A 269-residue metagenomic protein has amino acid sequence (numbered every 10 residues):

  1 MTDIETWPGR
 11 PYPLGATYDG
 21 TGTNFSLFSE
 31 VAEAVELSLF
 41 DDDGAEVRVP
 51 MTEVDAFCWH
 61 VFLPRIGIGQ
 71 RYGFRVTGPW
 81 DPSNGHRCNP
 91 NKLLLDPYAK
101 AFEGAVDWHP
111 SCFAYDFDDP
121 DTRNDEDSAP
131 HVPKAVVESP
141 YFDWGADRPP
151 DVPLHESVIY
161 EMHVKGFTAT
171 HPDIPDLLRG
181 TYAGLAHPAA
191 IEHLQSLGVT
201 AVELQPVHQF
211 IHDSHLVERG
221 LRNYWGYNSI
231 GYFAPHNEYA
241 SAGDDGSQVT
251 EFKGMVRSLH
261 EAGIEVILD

Functional and structural regions predicted by a protein language model:
M1-D19, E46, V54, C58 (+2 more regions): The feature marks proteins involved in alpha-glucan
T21-F25: Structural beta-strand segments of beta-rich domains
F28-A34, I66: Short proline/glycine-enriched turn/loop motifs at strand-loop junctions of beta-rich domains
F40-A45: Change "in extracellular beta-sheet-rich domains … of secreted and cell-surface proteins" to "in beta-sheet-rich domains
V158-Y160, V202-L204, V266-L268: Hydrophobic faces of well-ordered beta-strands that scaffold small-molecule active sites in alpha/beta enzyme cores
K165-V202: A conserved hydrophobic secondary-structure block that centers on an alpha-helix together with its immediately flanking
D173-G184, S214-E261: Aromatic- and acidic-residue-enriched carbohydrate-binding clefts of CAZyme catalytic domains
L194-L221: Carboxylate/His-rich catalytic cores and anion/metal-binding grooves
